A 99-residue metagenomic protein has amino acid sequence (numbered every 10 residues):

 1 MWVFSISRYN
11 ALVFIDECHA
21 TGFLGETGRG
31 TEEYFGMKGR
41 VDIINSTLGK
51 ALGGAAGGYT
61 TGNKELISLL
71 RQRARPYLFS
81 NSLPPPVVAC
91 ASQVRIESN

Functional and structural regions predicted by a protein language model:
M1-N10: Active-site core of PLP-dependent enzymes with the aminotransferase class I/II
Y9-L12, H19, L24-N99: Active-site C-terminal subdomain of aminotransferase-like
